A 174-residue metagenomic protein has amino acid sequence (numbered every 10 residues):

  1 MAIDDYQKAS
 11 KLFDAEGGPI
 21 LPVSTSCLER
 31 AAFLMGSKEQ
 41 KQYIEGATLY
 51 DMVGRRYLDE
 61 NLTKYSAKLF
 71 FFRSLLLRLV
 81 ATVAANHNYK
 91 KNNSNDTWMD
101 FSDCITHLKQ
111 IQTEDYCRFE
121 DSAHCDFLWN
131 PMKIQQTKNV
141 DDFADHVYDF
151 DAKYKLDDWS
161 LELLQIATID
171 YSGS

Functional and structural regions predicted by a protein language model:
M1, G17-G18: Intrinsically disordered, low-complexity linker/loop segments enriched in Gly/Pro and charged/polar residues
M1-A2, A9: General zinc-binding finger modules coordinated by cysteine/histidine
I3-D4, F150: Intrinsic-disorder/low-complexity regions
D5-Y6, F13, G46, Y50: Intervening/peripheral non-core polypeptide segments
K8-L12, R30-A31: Flexible, low-complexity coil/linker segments
K11-D14, I20: A hydrophobic alpha-helical transmembrane-helix feature that marks the membrane cores and membrane-interface segments
I20-S174: Structured C-terminal portions of repeat-based eukaryotic scaffold domains
